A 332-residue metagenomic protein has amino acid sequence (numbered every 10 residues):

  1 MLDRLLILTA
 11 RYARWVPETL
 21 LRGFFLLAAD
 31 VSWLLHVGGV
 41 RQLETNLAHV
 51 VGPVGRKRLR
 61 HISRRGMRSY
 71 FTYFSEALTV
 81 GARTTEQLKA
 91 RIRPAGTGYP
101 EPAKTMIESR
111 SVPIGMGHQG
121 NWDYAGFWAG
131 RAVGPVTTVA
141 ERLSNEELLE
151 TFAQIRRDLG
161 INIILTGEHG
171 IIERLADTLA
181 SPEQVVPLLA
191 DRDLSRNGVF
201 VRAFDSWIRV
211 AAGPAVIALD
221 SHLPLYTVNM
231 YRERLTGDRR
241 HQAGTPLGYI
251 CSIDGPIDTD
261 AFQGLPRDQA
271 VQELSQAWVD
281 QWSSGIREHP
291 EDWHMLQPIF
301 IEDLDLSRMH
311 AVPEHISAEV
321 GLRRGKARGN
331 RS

Functional and structural regions predicted by a protein language model:
M1-M116, L149-A153, D158, R323-S332: Membrane-anchoring hydrophobic helices of lipid-metabolizing enzymes
R4, G39, P94, G167 (+1 more regions): Soluble or luminal CAZymes and related metallo-dependent hydrolases
L8, Q42, Y124, T151 (+3 more regions): Short Gly/charged-rich anion-binding patches and loops
R41, R142-E146, W207-A211: Active-site metal-coordination segments of metallo-dependent hydrolases
R64, M106-E108, R131, H169-S332: Non-catalytic C-terminal accessory region of glycerolipid acyltransferases and related lyso-lipid remodeling enzymes
I92-G96, Q119, N145, L165-H169 (+2 more regions): A conditional alpha-helix N-cap/helix-loop micro-motif detector
A95-T97, V139-E141, T166, D254-P256 (+1 more regions): Conserved beta-strand termini and adjacent loop/short-helix elements that scaffold enzyme active sites in alpha/beta
E108-E168, R196-R202: Catalytic core of membrane glycerolipid acyltransferases/transacylases, capturing the structured, soluble-facing
